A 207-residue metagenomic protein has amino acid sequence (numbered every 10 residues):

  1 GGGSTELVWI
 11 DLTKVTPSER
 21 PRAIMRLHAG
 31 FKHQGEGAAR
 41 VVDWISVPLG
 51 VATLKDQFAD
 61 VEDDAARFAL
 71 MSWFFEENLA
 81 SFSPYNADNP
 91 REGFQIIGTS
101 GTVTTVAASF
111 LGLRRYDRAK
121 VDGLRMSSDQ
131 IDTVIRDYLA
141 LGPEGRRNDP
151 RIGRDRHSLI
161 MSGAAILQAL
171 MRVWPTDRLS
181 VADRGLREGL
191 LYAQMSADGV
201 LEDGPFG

Functional and structural regions predicted by a protein language model:
G1: Conserved catalytic-loop position in the HRD/HxD motif
S4: Active-site-adjacent helix-turn-beta-strand microarchitecture at beta-sheet edges that either contains or buttresses
V8-G207: Helical "lid/coupling" subdomains associated with nucleotide-phosphate turnover
